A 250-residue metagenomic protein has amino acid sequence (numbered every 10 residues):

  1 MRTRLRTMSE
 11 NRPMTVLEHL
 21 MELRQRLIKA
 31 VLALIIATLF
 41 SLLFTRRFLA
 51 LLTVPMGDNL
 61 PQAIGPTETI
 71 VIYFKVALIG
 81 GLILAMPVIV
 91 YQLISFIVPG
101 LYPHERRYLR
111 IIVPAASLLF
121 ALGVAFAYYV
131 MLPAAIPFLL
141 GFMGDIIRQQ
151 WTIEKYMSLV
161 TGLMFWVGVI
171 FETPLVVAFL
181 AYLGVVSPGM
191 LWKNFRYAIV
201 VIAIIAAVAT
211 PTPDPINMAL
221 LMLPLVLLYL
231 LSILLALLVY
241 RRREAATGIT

Functional and structural regions predicted by a protein language model:
M1-T250: Membrane topogenic/interface segments and analogous intrinsically disordered interaction regions
